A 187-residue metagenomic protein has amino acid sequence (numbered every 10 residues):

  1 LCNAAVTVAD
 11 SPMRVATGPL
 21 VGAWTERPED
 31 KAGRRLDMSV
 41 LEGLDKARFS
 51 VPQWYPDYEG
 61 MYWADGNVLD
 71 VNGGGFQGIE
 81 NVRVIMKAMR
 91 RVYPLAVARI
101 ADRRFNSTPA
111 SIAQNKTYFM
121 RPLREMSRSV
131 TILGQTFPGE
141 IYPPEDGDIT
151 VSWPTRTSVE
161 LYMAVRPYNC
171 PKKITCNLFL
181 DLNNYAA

Functional and structural regions predicted by a protein language model:
L1-T17: Extracellular Cys-Trp
P12-V15, P19, A23-A187: Structured, hydrophobic secondary-structure cores that serve as assembly/anchoring elements
